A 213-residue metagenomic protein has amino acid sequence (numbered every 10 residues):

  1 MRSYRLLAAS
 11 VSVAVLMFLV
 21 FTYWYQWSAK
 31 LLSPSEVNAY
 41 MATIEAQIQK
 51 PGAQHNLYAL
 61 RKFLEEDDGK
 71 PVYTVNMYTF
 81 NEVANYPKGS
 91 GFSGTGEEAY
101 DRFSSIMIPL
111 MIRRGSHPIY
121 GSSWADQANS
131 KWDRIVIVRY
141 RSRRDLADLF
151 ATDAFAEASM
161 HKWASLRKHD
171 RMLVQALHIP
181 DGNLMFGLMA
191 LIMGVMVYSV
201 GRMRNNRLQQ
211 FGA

Functional and structural regions predicted by a protein language model:
R2-D133, D145, L177-A213: Short S/T/G/P-rich N-terminal loop/turn motif that feeds into the first structured element of a domain
S122-L173: Extracytoplasmic/lumenal ectodomains and periplasmic regions of secretory and membrane proteins
